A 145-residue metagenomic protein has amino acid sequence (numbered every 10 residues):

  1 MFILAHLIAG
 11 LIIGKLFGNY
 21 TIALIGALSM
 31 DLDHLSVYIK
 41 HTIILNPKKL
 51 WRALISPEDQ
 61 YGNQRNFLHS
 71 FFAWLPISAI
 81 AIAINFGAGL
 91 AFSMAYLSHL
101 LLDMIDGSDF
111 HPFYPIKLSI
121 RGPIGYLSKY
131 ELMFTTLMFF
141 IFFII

Functional and structural regions predicted by a protein language model:
M1-I145: N-terminal membrane-targeting hydrophobic helices
